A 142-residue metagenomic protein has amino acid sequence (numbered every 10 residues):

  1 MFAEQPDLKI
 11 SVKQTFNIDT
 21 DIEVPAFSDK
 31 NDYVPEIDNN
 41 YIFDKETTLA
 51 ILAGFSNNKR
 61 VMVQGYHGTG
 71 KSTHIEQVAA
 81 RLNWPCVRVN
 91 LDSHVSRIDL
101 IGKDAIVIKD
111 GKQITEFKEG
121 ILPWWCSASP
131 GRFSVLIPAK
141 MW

Functional and structural regions predicted by a protein language model:
M1-W142: AAA+ P-loop NTPase catalytic core and its hallmark functional loops
